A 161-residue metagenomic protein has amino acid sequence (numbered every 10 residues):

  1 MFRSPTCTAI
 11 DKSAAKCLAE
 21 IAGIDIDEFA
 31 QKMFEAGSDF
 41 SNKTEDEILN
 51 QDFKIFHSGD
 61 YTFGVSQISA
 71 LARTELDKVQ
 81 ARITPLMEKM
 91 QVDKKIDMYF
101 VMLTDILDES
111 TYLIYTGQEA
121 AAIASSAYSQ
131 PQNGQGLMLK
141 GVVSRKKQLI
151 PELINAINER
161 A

Functional and structural regions predicted by a protein language model:
M1-A14: Internal, conserved structured core segments that host functional sites
D11-A161: C-terminal accessory domains and tails appended to enzymatic cores
